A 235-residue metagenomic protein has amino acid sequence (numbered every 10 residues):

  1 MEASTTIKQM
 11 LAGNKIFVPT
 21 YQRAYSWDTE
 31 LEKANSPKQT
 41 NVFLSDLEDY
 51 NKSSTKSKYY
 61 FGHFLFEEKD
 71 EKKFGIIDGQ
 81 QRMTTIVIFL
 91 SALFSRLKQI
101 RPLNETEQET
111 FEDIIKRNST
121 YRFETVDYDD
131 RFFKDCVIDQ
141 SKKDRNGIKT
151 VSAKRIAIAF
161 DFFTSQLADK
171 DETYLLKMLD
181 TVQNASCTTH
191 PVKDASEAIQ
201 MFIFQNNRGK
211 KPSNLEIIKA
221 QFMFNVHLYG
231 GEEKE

Functional and structural regions predicted by a protein language model:
M1-E235: Glycine- and hydrophobic-rich flexible loops that cap the catalytic core of alpha/beta enzyme folds
